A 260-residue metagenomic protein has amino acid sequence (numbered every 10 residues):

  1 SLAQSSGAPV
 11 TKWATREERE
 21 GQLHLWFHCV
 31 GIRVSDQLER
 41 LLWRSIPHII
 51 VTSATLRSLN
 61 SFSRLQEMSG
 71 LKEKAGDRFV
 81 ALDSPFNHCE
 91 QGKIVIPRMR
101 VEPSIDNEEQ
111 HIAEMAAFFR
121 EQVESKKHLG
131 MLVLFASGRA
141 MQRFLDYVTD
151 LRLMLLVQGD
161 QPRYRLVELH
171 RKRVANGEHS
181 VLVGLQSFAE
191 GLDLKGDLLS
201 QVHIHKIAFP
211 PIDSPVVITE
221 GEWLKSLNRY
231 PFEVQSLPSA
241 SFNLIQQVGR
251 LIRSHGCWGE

Functional and structural regions predicted by a protein language model:
S1-E260: ASCE RecA-like P-loop NTPase motor cores that couple ATP hydrolysis to mechanical translocation on nucleic acids
